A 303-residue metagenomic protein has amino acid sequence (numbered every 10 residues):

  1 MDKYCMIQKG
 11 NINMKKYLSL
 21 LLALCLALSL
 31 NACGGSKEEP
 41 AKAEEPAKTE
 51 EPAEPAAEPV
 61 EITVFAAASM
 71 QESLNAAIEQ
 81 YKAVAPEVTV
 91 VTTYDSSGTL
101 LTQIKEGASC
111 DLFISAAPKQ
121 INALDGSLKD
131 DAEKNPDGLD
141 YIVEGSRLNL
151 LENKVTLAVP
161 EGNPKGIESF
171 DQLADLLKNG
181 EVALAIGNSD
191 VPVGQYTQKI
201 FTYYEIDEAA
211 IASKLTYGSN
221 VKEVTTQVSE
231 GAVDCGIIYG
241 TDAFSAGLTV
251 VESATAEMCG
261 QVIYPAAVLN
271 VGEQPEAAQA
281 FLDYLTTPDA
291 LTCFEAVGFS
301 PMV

Functional and structural regions predicted by a protein language model:
M1-N13: Short, Lys/Arg-enriched N-terminal segments with co-localized hydrophobic residues within the first ~10-30 amino acids
K16-A23: Sec-dependent signal peptide recognition, specifically the positively charged N-region followed immediately by
S29-A32: C-terminal motif of bacterial Sec signal peptides marking the signal peptidase cleavage site
G35, K42, A53-A83, G98 (+6 more regions): Exported/periplasmic ABC-transporter solute-binding proteins
E39-A47: Low-complexity, polybasic segments enriched for Lys interleaved with small residues
L101, G107-D137, V143-N149: Short beta-strand-centered segments that line the small-molecule binding cleft or hinge of alpha/beta clamshell
